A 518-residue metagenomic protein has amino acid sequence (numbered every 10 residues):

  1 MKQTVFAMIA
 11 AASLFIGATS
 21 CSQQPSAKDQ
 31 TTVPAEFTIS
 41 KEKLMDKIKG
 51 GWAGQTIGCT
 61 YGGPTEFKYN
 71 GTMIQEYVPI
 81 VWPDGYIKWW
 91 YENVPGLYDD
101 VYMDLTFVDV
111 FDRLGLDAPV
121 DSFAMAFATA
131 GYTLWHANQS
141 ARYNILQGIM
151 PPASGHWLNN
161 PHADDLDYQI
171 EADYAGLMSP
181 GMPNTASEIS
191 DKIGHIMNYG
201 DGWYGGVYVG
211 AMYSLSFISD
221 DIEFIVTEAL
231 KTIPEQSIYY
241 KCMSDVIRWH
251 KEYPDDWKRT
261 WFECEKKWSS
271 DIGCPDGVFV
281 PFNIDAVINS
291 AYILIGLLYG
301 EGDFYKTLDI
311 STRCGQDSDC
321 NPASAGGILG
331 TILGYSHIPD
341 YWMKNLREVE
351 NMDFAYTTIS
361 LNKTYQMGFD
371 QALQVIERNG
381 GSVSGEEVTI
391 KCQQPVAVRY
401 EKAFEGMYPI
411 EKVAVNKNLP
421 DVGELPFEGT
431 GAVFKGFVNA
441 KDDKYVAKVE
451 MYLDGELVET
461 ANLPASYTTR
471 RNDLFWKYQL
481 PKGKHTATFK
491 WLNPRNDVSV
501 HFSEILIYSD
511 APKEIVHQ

Functional and structural regions predicted by a protein language model:
M1-T32: Bacterial Sec-dependent N-terminal signal peptides
I39, I145, S154-A163, Y174-M182 (+2 more regions): Accessory "access/gating" subregions that flank catalytic or transport cores
K41-G62: Mature N-terminal segment immediately following signal peptide/propeptide cleavage in secreted/periplasmic
Y61, K68, T72-I80, D201 (+2 more regions): Catalytic phosphate/nucleotide-handling subdomain of diverse soluble enzymes
P64-P95, V101-D104, D121-W135: Active-site-surrounding "flap" and adjacent substrate/cofactor-binding loops of secreted or lumenal enzymes, prototyped
G115-D167, L177: Extracytoplasmic mature domains of secreted/periplasmic and thylakoid-lumen proteins
I247-F279, Y335-P420: Acidic, carboxylate-rich catalytic segments that either coordinate divalent cations
S384-Q518: Glycan-recognition surfaces in beta-rich domains, encompassing non-catalytic CBMs and lectin-like receptor-binding
